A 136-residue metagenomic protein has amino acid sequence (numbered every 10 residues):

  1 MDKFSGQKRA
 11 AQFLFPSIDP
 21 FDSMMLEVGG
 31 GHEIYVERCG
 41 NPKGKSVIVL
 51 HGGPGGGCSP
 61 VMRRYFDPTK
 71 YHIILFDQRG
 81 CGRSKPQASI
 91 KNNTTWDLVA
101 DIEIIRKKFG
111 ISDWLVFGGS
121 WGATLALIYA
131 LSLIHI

Functional and structural regions predicted by a protein language model:
G30-C39: A short loop-to-beta-strand scaffold at the N-terminal edge of the catalytic core in hydrolase folds
G44-G53: Short beta-strand element of the alpha/beta-hydrolase
P54-Y65: The serine-hydrolase catalytic nucleophile loop
P68-K85: Conserved alpha/beta-hydrolase
D97-W114: Conserved acidic catalytic loop of the alpha/beta-hydrolase fold
G118-S120: Conserved alpha/beta-hydrolase "nucleophile elbow" surrounding the catalytic nucleophile
A123-S132: Short glycine-enriched nucleophile-adjacent loop and the immediately C-terminal alpha-helix near the catalytic center
I134-I136: Conserved small/polar residues in nucleotide/adenosyl-binding loops
